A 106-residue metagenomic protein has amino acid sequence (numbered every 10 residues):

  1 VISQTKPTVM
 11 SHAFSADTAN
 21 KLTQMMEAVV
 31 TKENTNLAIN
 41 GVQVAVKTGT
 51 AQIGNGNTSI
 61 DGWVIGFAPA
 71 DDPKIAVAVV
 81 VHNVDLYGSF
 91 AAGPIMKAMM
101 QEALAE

Functional and structural regions predicted by a protein language model:
V1, A78, F90-P94: Composition- and surface-driven signal marking solvent-exposed, interaction-prone regions in large proteins
V1-E33, L86, A105-E106: Conserved active-site-proximal loop/helix segments of enzymes involved in bacterial cell-wall and related
M10-D17, N55-N57, P69, Y87-A92: Extracytoplasmic/periplasmic, Sec-exported soluble proteins
L22, K47-G49, I65, V77 (+1 more regions): Residue-level preference for non-acidic, small/hydrophobic
N40-P69: Short, Gly/Ser/Thr-enriched beta-strand-loop segments that form substrate-interacting elements of hydrolase/peptidase
P73-D85: Short, well-ordered beta-strand elements
G88-E106: Periplasmic/cell-envelope proteins involved in peptidoglycan metabolism and beta-lactam response
